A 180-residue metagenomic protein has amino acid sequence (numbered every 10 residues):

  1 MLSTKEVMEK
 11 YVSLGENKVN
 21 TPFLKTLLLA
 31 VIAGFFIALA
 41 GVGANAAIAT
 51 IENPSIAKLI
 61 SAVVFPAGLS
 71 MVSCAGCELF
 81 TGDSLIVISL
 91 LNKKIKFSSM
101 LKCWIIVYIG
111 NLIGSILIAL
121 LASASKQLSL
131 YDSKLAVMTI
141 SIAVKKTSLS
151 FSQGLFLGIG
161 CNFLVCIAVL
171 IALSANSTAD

Functional and structural regions predicted by a protein language model:
M1-D180: Alpha-helical transmembrane segments and their helix-helix packing motifs
